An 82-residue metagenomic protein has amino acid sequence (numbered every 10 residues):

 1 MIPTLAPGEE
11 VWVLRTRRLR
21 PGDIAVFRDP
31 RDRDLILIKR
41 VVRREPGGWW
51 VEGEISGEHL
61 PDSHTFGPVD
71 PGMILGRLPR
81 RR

Functional and structural regions predicted by a protein language model:
M1-R82: Extended hydrophobic leader/signal-anchor segments used for secretion and membrane insertion
